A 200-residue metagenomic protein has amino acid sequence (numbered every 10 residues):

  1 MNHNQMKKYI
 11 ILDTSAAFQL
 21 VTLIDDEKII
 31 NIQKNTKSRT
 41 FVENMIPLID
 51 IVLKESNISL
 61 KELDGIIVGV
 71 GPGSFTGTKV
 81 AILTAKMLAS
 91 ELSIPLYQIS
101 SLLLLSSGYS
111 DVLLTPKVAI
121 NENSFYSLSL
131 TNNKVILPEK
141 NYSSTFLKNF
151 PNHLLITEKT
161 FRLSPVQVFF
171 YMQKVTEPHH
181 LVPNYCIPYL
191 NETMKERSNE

Functional and structural regions predicted by a protein language model:
N2-I24, K28, Y97-E200: Oxyanion-binding and handling regions
K8, Q19, I24-N132: Nucleotide and nucleotide-moiety/phosphate-recognizing core
